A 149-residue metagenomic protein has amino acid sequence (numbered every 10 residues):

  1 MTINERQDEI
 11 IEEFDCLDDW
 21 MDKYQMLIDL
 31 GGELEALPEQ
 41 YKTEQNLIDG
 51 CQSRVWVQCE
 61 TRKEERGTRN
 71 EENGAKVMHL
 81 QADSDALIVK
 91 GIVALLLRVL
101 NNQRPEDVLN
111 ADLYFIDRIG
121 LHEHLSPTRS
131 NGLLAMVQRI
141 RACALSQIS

Functional and structural regions predicted by a protein language model:
M1-Y24: Basic/polar, acidic-poor N-terminal "presequence/leader" segments that form or can form short amphipathic helices
L17-T43: Short, conserved "active-site rim" segments that organize catalytic pockets and cofactor/ligand binding
K23, S53, I88-V93, R104 (+2 more regions): Amphipathic alpha-helical interface surfaces
P38-C59: Structured beta-strand/loop patches that form or line metal/cofactor-binding pockets in enzymes
T61, A75-I88, L97-N101: Conserved interaction-surface patches within small, structured recognition/assembly domains
K63-A75: Short, basic, low-complexity termini and linkers enriched in Ser/Thr/Gly/Pro that act as targeting/leader peptides
E71, Q103-V108: Phosphate-handling active-site elements
S84, E106-D107, A111-S149: C-terminal binding/interaction regions
